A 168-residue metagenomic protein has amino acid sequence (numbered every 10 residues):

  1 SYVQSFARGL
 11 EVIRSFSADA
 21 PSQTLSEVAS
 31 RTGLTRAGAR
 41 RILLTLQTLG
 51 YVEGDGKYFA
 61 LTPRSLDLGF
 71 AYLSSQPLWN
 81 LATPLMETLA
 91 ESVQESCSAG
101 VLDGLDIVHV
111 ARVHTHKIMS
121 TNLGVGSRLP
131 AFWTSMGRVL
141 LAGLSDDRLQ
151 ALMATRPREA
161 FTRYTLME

Functional and structural regions predicted by a protein language model:
S1-N80: N-terminal helix-turn-helix
F16, F70, G137, A160-Y164: Conserved short-loop catalytic and cofactor-binding motifs
Y58-R156: Amphipathic alpha-helical effector-binding/dimerization core of metabolite-sensing transcriptional regulators
L149-Q150, R158-E168: Short, intrinsically disordered, charge-balanced linker/junction segments flanking boundaries in proteins
